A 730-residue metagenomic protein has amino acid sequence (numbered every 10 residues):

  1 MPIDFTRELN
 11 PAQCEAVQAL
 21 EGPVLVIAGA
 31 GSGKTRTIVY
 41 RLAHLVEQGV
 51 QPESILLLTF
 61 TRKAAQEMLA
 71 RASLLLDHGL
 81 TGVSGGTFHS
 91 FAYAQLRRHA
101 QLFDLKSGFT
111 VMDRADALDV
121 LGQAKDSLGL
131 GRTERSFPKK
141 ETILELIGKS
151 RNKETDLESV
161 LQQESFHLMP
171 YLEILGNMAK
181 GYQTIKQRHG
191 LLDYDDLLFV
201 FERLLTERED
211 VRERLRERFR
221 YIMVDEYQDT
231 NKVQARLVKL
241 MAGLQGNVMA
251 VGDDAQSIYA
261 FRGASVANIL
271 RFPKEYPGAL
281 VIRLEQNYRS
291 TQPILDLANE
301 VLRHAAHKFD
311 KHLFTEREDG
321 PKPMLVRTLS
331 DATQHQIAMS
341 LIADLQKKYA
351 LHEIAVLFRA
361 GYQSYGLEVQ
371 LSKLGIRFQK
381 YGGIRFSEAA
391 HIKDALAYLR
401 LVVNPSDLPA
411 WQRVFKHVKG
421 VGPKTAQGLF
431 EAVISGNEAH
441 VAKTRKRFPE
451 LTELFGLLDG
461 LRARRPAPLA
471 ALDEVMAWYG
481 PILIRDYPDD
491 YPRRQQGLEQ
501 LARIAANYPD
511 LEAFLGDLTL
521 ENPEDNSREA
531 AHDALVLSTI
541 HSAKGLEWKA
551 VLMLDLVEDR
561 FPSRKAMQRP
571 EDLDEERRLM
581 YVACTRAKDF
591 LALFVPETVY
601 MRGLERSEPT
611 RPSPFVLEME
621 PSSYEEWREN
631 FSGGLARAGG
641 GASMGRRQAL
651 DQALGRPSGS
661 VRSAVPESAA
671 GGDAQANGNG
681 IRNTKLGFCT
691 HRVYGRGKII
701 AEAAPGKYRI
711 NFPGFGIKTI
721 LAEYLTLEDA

Functional and structural regions predicted by a protein language model:
M1-M112, L118, Q123, E213 (+2 more regions): P-loop NTPase Walker
P2, R7-Q18, G22-V26, T37 (+6 more regions): Conserved helicase NTPase motor core
G22, V50-S54, L80-T81, L244-N247 (+9 more regions): Short glycine-/polar-rich loops that comprise or flank the Walker A/P-loop and associated switch/sensor motifs
V26, A30-I38, P277-L280, E285-R377 (+2 more regions): Helicase P-loop NTPase motor core
L80-Q95, M112-D113, I376-A397: Conserved beta-strand -> loop -> alpha-helix junction used to position metal-binding or nucleic-acid-contacting
A115-K186: Coupling/switch/interface segments within P-loop NTPase motor domains and analogous charged loops in nucleic-acid
E164, L168, A350, Y365-V369 (+2 more regions): Conserved helicase C-terminal RecA-like lobe
L520, L556-G716, D729: C-terminal accessory regions
